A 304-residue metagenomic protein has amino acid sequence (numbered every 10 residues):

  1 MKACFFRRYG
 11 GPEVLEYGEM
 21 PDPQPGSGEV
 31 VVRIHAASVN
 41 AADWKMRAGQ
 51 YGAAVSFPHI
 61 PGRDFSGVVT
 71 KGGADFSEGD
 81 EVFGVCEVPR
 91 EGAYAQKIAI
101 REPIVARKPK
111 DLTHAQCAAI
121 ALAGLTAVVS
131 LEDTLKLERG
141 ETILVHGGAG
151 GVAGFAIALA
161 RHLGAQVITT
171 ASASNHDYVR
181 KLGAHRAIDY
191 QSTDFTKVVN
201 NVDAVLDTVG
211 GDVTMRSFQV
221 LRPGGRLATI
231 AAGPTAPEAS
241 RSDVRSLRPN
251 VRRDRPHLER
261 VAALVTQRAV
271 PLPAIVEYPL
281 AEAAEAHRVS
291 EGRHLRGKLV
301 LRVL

Functional and structural regions predicted by a protein language model:
P21-S38, A48-P89: Glycine-rich beta-strand-centered segment in the early N-terminal region that forms part of a ligand/cofactor-binding
P89-E102: A structural motif shared across PLP-dependent enzymes of the aminotransferase-like
R90, T208-P271, L280, V303-L304: Glycine-rich phosphate-binding loop and adjacent beta-alpha segment of Rossmann(oid) nucleotide-cofactor-binding
C117-D189: Mid-domain Rossmann-like dinucleotide-binding core that forms the NAD(H)/NADP(H) cofactor-binding site
K197-A204: A short acidic, Gly/Pro-enriched loop at the edge of an enzyme's catalytic core that lines a small-molecule cofactor
A269-P273, H287-L304: C-terminal capping/lid region of NAD(P)-dependent oxidoreductase domains
